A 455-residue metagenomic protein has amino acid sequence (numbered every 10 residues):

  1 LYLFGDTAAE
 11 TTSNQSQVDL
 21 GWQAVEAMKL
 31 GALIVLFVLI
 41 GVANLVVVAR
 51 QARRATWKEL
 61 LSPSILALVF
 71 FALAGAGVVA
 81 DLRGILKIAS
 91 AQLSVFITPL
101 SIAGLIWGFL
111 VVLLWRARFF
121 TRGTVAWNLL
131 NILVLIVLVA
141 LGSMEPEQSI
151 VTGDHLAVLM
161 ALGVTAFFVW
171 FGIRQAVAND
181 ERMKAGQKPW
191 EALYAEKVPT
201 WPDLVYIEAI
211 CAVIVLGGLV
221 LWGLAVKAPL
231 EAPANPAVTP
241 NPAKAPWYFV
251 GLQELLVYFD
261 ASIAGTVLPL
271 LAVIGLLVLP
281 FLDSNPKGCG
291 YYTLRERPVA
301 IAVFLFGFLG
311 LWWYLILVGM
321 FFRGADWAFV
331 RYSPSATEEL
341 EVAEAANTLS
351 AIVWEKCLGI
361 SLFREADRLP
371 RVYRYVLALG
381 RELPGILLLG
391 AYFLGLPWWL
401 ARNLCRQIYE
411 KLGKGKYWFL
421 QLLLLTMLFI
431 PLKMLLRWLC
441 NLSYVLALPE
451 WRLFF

Functional and structural regions predicted by a protein language model:
L1-E26, L141-M144, R452-F455: Short, strongly hydrophobic alpha-helical membrane anchors
E10-V18, V79-L93, P146-E147: Inter-helical loop and helix-membrane interface segments of multi-pass membrane transporters/permeases
A27-G84, S94-M144, D154-N179, E191 (+1 more regions): Hydrophobic cores of alpha-helical transmembrane segments in multi-pass integral membrane proteins
M183-Y194: Extended, regular secondary-structure scaffolds
